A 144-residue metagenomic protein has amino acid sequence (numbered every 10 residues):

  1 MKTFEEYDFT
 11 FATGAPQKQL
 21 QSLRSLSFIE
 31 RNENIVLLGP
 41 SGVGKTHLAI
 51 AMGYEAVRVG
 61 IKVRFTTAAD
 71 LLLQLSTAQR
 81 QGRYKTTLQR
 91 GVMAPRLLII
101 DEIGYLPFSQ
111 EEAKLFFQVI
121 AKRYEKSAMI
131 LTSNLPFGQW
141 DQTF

Functional and structural regions predicted by a protein language model:
M1-K18: Charged, amphipathic alpha-helical linker segments immediately N-terminal to NTP-binding catalytic cores
E5, L37-G39, Y105: A short, structure-level motif marking secondary-structure boundaries and short turns
A12, P40, F108-E111: Structured loop/turn residues at secondary-structure junctions
A15-A94, D141-F144: Conserved P-loop
T66, D70-T86, R90, I103-F144: Replace "adjacent to P-loop NTPase cores in ATP/GTP-dependent enzymes" with "adjacent to NTP-binding cores
L97: Walker B motif beta-strand of ABC-family P-loop ATPases
